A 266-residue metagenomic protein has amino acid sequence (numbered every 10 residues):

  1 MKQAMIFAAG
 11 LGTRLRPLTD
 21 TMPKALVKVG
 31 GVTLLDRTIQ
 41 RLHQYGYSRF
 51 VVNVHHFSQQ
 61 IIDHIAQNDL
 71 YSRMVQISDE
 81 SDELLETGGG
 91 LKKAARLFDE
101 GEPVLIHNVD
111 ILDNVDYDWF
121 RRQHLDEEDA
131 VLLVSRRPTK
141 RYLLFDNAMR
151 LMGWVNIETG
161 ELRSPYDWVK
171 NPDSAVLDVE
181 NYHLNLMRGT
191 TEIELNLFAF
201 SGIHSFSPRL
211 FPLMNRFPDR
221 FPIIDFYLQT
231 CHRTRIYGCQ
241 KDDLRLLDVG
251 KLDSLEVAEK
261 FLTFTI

Functional and structural regions predicted by a protein language model:
M1-P17, L26: N-proximal low-complexity "stem/linker" segments adjacent to membrane-targeting elements
K2-I6, K28, V32-N108, W119 (+2 more regions): Conserved N-terminal catalytic core of the sugar/cofactor nucleotidyltransferase
L11, M22, F57, S81 (+2 more regions): A generic "binding-loop/recognition-motif" signal
L11, V109-I111: Active-site metal-binding loops of divalent metal-dependent hydrolases
A25, M74-Q76, R235-Y237: Conserved beta-strand segments of alpha/beta enzyme cores
H55, S78-E80, L133, C239-D242: Conserved beta-strand termini and adjacent loop/short-helix elements that scaffold enzyme active sites in alpha/beta
P103-L105, L112, D118-L125, R137-P138 (+1 more regions): Catalytic-core segments of class I nucleotidyltransferases/pyrophosphorylases that form NMP-activated intermediates
E127-R136, R141: A short, conserved acidic/glycine-rich loop-to-beta-strand motif that forms the donor nucleotide-sugar/metal
